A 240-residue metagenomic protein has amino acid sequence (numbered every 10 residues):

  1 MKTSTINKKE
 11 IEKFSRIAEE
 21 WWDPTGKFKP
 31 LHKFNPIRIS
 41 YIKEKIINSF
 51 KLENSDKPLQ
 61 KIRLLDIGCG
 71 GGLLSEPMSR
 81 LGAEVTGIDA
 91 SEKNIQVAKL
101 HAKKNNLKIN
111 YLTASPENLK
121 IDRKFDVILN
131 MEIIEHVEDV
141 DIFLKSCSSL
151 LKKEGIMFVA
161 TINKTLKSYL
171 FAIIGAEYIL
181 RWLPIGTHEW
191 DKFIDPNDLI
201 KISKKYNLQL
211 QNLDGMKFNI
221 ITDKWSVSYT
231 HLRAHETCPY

Functional and structural regions predicted by a protein language model:
M1-F28: N-terminal, positively charged/glycine-rich alpha-helical extensions of SAM-dependent methyltransferases
K33-Q60: Conserved alpha-helix/loop element of class I SAM-dependent methyltransferases that forms part of the SAM/SAH-binding
I46, F50, A102, S203: Conserved hydrophobic residues forming the short capping helix/wall of the S-adenosyl-L-methionine
E53-Y169, P196: Conserved SAM-binding loop
T161, R181-D198: Acceptor-substrate binding/catalytic loop of class I
Y169-Y178: Short, flexible, mixed-charge acidic loops at enzyme active sites
D191-N207, L213: Short alpha-helix
T230-T237: Conserved small/polar residues in nucleotide/adenosyl-binding loops
